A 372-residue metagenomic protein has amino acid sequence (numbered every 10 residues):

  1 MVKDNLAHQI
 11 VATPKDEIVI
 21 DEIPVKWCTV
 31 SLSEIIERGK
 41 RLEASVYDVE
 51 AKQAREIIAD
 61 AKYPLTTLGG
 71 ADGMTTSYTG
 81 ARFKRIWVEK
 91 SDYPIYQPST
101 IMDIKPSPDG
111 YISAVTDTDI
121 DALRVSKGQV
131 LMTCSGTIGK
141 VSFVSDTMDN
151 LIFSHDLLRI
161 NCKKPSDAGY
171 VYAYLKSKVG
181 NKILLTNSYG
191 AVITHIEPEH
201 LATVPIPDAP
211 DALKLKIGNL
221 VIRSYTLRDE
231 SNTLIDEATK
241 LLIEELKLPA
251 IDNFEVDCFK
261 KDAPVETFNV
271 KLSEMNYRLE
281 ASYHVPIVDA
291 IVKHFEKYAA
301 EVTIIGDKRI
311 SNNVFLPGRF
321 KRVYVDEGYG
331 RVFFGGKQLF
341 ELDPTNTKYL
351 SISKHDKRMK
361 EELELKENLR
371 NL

Functional and structural regions predicted by a protein language model:
M1-N5, L68, M102, K127 (+6 more regions): Basic, amphipathic alpha-helical recognition segments used for DNA target recognition
M1-R82, P210-K321: Non-catalytic DNA-recognition/assembly elements of restriction-modification systems
L65-K84, S99-K127, T303-R322, K337-E367: Sequence-specific dsDNA recognition surfaces
A81, I95-P98, V171, D326: PDZ/PDZ-like peptide-tail recognition elements
E89-S91, R124-G128, F153-S154, H200 (+2 more regions): Short, well-ordered loop/turn elements at secondary-structure boundaries
D92-I95, F333: Short, contiguous, well-structured surface segments enriched in hydrophobic/aromatic residues
D121-L123, T133-A173, G335, H355-L372: A short beta-sheet element
